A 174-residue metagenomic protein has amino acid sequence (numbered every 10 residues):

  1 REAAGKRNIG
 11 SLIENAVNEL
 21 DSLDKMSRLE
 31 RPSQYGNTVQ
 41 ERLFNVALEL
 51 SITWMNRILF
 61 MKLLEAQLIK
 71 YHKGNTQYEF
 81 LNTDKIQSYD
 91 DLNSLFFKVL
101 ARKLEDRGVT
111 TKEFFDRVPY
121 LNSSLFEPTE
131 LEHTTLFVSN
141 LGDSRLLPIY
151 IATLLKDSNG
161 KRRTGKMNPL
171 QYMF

Functional and structural regions predicted by a protein language model:
R1-F174: Preference for the N-terminal adenyl/adenosyl cofactor-binding alpha/beta module
